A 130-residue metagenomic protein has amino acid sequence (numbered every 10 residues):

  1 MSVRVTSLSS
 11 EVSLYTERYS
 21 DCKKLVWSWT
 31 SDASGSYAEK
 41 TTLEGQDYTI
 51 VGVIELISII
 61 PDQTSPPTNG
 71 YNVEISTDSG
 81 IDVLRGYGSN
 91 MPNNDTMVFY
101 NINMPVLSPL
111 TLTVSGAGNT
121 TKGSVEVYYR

Functional and structural regions predicted by a protein language model:
S2-R130: Surface-exposed, low-hydrophobicity beta-strand/loop segments enriched in small/polar/acidic residues
